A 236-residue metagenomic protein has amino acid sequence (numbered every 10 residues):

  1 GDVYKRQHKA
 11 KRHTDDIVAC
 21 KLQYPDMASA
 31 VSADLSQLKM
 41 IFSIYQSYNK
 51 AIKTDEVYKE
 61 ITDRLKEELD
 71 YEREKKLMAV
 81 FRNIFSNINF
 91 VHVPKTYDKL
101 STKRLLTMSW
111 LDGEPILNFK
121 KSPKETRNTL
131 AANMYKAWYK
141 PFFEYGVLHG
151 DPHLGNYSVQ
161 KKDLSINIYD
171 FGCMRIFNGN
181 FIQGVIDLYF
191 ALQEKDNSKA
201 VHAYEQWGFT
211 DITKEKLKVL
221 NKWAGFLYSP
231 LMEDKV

Functional and structural regions predicted by a protein language model:
G1-V236: Conserved catalytic cores of large enzyme domains
